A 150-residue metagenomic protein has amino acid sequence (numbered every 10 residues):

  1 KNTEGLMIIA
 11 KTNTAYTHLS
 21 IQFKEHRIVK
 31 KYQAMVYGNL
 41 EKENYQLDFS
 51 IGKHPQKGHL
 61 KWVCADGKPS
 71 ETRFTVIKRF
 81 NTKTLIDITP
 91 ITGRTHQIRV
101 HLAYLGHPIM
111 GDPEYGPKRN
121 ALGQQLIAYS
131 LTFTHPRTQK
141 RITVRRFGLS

Functional and structural regions predicted by a protein language model:
K1-S150: RNA pseudouridine synthases
